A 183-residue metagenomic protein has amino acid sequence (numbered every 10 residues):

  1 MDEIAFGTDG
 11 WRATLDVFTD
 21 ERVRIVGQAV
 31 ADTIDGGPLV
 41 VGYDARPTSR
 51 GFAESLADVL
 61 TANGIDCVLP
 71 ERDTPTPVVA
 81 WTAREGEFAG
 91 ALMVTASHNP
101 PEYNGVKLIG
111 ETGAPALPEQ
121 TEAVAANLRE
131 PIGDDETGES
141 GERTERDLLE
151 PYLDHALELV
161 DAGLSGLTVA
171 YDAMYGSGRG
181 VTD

Functional and structural regions predicted by a protein language model:
M1-E71, A89, E142-G166: An N-terminal, well-structured beta->alpha segment
E3, N104-D183: Gly/Ser/Thr-enriched, mixed-charge loops and adjacent short helices that form phosphate/oxyanion-binding elements
G51-L60, T82, E102-G110, T182: Short Gly/Thr/Asp-enriched flexible loops that form oxyanion-binding sites at enzyme active sites
E71-V78: Short acidic loop-to-helix transition motifs that present clustered carboxylates
H98: Signature for phosphate-centric chemistry
